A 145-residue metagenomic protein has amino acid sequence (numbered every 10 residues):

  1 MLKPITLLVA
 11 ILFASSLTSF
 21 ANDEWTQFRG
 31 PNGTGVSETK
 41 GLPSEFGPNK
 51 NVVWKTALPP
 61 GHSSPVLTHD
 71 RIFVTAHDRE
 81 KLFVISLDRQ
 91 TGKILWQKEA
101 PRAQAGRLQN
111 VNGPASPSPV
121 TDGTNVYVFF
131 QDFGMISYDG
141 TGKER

Functional and structural regions predicted by a protein language model:
M1-P4: Positively charged n-region of N-terminal signal peptides that target proteins for export
T6-S16: Bacterial N-terminal signal peptides
S19-R145: Noncatalytic, solvent-exposed loop/strand surfaces of beta-propeller-type extracellular/periplasmic domains
